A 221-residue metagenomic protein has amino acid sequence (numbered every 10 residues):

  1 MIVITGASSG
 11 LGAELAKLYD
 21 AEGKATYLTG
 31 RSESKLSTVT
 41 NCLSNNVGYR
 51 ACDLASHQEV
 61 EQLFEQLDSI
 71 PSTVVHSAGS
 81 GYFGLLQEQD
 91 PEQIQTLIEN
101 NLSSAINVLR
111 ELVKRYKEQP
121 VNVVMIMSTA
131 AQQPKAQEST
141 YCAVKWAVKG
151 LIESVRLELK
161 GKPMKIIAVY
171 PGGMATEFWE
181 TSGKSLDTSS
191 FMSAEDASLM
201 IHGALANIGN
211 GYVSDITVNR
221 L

Functional and structural regions predicted by a protein language model:
S8-S9: Conserved glycine-rich cofactor-binding loop
E22-T38: Conserved glycine-rich Rossmann-like NAD(P)H-binding loop of the short-chain dehydrogenase/reductase
L43-Q58: Rossmann-fold cofactor-recognition segment
L85-L86, D90-I98: Substrate-binding pocket helix/loop in short-chain dehydrogenase/reductase
L109, V144-K145: Active-site helix of classical SDR
S128: Residue(s) in the substrate-gating loop at a strand-loop-helix junction that position the organic substrate next
M164, A168, K184-L221: C-terminal helical subdomain
